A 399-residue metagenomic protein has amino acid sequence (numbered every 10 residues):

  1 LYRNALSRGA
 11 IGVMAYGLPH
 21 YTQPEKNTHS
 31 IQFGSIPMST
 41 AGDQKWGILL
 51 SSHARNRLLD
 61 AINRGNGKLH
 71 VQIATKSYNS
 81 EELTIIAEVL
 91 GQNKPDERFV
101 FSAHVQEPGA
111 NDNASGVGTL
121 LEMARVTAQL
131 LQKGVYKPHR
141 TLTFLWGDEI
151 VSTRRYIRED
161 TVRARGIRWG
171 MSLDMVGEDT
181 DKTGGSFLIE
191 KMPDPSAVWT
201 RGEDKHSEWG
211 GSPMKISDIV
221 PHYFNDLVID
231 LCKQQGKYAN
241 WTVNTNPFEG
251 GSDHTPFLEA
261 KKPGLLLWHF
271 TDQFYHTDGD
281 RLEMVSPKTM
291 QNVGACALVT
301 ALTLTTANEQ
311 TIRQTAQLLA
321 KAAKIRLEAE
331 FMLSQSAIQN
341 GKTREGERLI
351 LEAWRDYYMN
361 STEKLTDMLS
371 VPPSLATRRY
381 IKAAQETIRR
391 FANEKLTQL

Functional and structural regions predicted by a protein language model:
L1-W46, R125, V243: Extracellular/luminal Protease-associated
L1-Y2, G42-I48, Q72-T75, H104-N113 (+4 more regions): Second-shell loop/turn segments in exported
L18-T22, A54-R55, K76-N79, Q92-K94 (+4 more regions): Solvent-exposed loop/turn segments at secondary-structure junctions within structured extracellular/periplasmic domains
F33-D112, E122-G134: Soluble metallo-hydrolase cores and metallopeptidase-like ectodomains found primarily in the secretory/periplasmic
I48, R55, K94-D96, G147-D253 (+5 more regions): Metal-dependent peptidase/peptidase-like ectodomains
V126-R155: Short helix-loop-beta-strand segments that form the rim/entrance of peptidase-like active sites
R140, Q273-K324, E328, R390-Q398: His/Asp/Glu-rich mid-to-C-terminal helical/loop segments that flank catalytic regions of hydrolases
Q310-Q398: Acidic, Ser/Thr-rich low-complexity intrinsically disordered segments
